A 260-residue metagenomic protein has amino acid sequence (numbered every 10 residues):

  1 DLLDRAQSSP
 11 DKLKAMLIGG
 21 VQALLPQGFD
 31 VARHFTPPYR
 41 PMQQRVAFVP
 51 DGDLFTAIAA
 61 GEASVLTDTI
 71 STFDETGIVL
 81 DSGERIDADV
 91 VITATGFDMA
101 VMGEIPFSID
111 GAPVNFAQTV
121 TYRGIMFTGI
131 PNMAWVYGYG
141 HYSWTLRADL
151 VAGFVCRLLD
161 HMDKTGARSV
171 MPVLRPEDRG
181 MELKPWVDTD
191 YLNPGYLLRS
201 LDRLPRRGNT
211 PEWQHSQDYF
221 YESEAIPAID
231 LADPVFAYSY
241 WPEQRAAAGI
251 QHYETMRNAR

Functional and structural regions predicted by a protein language model:
D1-E75, C156-P194: Dinucleotide-binding/catalytic capping subdomain of oxidoreductase cores
D81-V90: Core beta-strand elements of the Rossmann-like FAD/NAD(P) dinucleotide-binding domain in flavoenzyme oxidoreductases
S82, T95-G96, Y137: Glycine-rich, N-terminal phosphate-binding loop of Rossmann-like dinucleotide-binding domains
G83, G111-P113: Detector for glycine-centered tight turns/loop "hinges" at secondary-structure junctions
T93-D110: Flavin (primarily FAD) binding-site architecture
F116-Y122: Alpha-helical scaffolding within the catalytic cores of extracellular/periplasmic polymer-degrading hydrolases
T121, N132-R260: C-terminal, flexible cofactor-proximal segment of oxidoreductases
R123-G129: Short glycine/proline-enriched loop/turn "hinge" motifs that connect secondary-structure elements and lie
